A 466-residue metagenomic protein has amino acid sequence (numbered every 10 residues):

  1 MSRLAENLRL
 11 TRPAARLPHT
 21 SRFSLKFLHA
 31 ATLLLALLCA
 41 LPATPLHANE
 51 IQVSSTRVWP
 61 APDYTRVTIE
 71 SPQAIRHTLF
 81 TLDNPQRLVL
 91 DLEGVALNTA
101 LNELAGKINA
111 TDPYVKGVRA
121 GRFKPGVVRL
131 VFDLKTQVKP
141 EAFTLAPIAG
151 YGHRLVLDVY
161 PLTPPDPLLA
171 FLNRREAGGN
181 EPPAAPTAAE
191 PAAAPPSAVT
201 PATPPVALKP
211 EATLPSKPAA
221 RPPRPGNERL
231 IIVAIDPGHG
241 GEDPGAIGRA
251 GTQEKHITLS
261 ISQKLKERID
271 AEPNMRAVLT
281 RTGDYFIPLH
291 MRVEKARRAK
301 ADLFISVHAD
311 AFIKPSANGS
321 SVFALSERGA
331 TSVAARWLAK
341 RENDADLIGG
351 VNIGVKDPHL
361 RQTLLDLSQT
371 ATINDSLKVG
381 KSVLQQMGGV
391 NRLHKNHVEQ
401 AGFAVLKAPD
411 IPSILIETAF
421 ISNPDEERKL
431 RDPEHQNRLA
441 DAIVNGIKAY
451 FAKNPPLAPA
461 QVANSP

Functional and structural regions predicted by a protein language model:
S2, P13-P18: Short, low-complexity intrinsically disordered segments enriched in A/P/G/S/L with frequent Arg, especially at protein
S2-L8, F27, L46-I232: Signal-peptide-cleaved, periplasmic/extracellular N-terminal interaction regions immediately downstream of the signal
K26-P42: Bacterial N-terminal signal peptides
W59, P72, T78, K135-Q137 (+10 more regions): Structured segments of extracytoplasmic/periplasmic soluble domains in secreted or envelope-associated proteins
S71-Q73, L92-G94, L134-T136, D158-P161 (+6 more regions): Flexible glycine-/small-residue-rich
T78-L79, T99-A100, E242-A246, P424: Short, solvent-exposed loop/turn elements at domain surfaces
L79, L303, I313, L364-P466: Active-site-adjacent mobile loop/cap segments within catalytic or ligand-binding domains
P196-P358, Q369-K381, R428, N437 (+2 more regions): Catalytic-core regions of hydrolytic enzymes
